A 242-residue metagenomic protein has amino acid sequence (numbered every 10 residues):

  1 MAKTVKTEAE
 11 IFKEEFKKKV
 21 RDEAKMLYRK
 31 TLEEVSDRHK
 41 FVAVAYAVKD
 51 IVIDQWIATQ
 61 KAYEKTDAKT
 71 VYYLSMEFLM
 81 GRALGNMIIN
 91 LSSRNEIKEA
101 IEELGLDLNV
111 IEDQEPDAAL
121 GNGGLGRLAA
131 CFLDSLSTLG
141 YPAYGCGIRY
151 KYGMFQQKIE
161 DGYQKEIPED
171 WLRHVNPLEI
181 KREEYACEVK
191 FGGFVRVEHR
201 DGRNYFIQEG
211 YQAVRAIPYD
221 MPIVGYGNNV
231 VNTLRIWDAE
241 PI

Functional and structural regions predicted by a protein language model:
M1-I242: A conserved ligand/cofactor-binding region detector
